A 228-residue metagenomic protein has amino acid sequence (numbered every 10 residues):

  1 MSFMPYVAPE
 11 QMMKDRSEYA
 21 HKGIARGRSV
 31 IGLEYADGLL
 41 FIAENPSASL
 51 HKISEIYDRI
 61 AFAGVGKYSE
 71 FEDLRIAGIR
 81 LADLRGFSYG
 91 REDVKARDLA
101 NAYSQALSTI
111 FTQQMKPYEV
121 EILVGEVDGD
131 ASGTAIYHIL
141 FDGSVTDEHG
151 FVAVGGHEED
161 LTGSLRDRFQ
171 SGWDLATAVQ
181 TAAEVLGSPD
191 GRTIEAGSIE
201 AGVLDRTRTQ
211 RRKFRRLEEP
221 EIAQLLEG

Functional and structural regions predicted by a protein language model:
M1-G228: Long, low-complexity N-terminal extensions
